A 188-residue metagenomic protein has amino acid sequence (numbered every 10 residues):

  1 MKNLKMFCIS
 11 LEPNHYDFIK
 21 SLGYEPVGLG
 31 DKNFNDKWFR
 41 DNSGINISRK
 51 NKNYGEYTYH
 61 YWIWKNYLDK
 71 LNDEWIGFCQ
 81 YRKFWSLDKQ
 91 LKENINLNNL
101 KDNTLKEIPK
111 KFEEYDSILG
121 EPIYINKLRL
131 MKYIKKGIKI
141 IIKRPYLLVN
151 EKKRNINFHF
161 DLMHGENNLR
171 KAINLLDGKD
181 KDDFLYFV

Functional and structural regions predicted by a protein language model:
M1-V188: ER/Golgi luminal nucleotide-sugar-dependent glycosyltransferases, focusing on the catalytic module
